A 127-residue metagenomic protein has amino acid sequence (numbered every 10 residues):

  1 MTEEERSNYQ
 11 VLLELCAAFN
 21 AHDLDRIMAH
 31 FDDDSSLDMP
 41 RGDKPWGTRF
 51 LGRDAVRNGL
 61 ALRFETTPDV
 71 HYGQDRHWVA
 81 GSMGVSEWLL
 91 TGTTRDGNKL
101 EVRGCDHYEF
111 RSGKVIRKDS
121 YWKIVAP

Functional and structural regions predicted by a protein language model:
M1-D33: Short, low-complexity N-terminal intrinsically disordered segments enriched in polar/charged residues
M1-S7, R57, A61-P127: A beta-strand edge to alpha-helix "cap/lid" segment located at domain peripheries
N8-V11, D23, G52, V56 (+1 more regions): Alpha-helical structural motif
V11-L12, I27-M28, S35, V56 (+2 more regions): Hydrophobic aliphatic residue packing
N20, F50, V102: Short glycine/serine/threonine-biased micro-segments
L24-R76: A solvent-exposed, acidic/Ser-Thr-rich amphipathic alpha-helical stretch
